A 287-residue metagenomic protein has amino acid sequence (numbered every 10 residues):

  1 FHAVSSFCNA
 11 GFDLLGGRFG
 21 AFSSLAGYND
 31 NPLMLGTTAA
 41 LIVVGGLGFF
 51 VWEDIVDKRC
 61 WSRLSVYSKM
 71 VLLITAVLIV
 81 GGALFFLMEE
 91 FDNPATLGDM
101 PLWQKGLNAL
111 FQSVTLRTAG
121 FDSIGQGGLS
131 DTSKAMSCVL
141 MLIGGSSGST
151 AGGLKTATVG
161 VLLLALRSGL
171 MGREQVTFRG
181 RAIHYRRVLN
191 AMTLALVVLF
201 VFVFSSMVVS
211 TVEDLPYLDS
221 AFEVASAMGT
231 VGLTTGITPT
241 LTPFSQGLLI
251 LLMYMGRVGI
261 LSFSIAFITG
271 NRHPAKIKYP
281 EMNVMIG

Functional and structural regions predicted by a protein language model:
F1-G287: Membrane-proximal intracellular helices of multi-pass ion channels
